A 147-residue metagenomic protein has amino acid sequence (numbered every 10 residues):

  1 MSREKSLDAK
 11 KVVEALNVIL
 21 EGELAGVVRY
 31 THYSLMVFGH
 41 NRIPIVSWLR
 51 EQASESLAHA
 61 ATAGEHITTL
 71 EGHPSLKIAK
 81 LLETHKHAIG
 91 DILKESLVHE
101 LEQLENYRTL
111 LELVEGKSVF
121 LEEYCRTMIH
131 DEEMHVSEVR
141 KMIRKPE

Functional and structural regions predicted by a protein language model:
M1-E147: Iron-associated oxidoreductase/ferritin-like identity signal
